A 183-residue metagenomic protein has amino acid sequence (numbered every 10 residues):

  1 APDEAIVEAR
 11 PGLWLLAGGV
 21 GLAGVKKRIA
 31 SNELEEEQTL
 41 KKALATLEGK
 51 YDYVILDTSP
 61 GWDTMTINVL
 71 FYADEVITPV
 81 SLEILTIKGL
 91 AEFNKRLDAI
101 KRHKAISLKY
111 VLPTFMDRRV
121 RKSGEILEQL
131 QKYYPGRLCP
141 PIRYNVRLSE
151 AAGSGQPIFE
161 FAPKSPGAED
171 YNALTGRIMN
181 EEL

Functional and structural regions predicted by a protein language model:
P2-A5, W14-L56, G61-W62: Cytosolic-facing regulatory segments adjacent to core modules
I6-E8, P140-P141: Short beta-strand
G18, Y144, P163: Active-site donor-binding loop signature of nucleotide-sugar glycosyltransferases
E33-E36, T86-G89, G167: Short, conserved glycine- and acidic-residue-centered signature motifs in active-site or ligand-binding loops
T39, E92, D170: Charged catalytic carboxylate motif
A45-G49, Y53-V146: Conserved catalytic-core segment of NTP-binding enzymes
A152-D170: C-terminal boundary of histidine-terminating zinc-finger modules
A173-E182: C-terminal alpha-helix
